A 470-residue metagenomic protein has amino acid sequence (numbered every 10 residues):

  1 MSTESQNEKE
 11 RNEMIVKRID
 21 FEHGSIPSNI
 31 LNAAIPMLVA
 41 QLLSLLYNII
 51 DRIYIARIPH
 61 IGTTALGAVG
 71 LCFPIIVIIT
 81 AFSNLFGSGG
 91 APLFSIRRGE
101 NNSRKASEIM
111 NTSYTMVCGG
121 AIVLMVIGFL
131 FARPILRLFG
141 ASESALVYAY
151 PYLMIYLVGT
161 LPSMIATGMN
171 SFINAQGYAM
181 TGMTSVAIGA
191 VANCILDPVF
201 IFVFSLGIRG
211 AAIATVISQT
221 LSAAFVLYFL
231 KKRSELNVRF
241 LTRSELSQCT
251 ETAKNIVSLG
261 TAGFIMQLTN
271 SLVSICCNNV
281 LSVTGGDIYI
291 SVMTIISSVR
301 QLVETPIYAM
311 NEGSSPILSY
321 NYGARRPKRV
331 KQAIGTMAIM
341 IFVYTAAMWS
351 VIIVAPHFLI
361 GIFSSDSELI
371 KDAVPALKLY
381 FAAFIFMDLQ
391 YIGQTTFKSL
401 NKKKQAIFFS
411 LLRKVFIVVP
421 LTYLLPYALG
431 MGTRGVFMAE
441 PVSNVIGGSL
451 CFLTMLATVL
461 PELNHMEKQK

Functional and structural regions predicted by a protein language model:
M1-A34, F94-G159, V203-G260, L318-A383 (+1 more regions): Short alpha-helical transmembrane segments in multi-pass integral membrane proteins
F21-I61, P74-G89, L93, C118-M125 (+5 more regions): N-terminal transmembrane alpha-helices
N32-D51, I155, G189, S218-S222 (+4 more regions): Transmembrane helical elements of multi-pass membrane transporters/channels
A40, S44, N48-I55, T80-G87 (+18 more regions): Alpha-helical transmembrane segments and their lipid-water interface positions in multi-pass membrane proteins
L42, L46-L66, L136-E143, V199-L206 (+5 more regions): Helix-terminus/linker motif at the lipid-water interface of multi-pass membrane proteins
I55-V77, S144-Y148, I208-R209, T252-L259 (+5 more regions): Interfacial/gating helices of multi-pass transporter permease domains
L66-V126, S163-G182, N278, I290-S350 (+2 more regions): Small-residue-rich hydrophobic transmembrane alpha-helices
N84-G87, Y156-N174, G182-N193, A211-V226 (+5 more regions): Short runs within selected transmembrane alpha-helices of multi-pass transporters and secretion channels
